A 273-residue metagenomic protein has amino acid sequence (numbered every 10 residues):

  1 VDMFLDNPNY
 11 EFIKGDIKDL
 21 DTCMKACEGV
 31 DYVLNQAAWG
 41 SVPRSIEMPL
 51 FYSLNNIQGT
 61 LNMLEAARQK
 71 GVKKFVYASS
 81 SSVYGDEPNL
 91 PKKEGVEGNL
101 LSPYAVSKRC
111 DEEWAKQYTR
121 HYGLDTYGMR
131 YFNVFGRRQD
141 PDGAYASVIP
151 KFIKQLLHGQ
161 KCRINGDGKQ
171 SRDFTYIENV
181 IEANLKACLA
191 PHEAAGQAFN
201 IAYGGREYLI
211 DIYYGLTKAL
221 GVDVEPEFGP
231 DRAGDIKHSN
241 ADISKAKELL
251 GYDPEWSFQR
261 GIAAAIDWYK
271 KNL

Functional and structural regions predicted by a protein language model:
V1-V134, C188, P254, A264: N-terminal Rossmann-like NAD(P)+-binding domain of SDR-like oxidoreductases, especially those catalyzing
G15-K18, L156-L273: C-terminal substrate-binding subdomain of Rossmann-fold SDR/epimerase-dehydratase oxidoreductases
R44-S45, D86-P88, R138, F174 (+1 more regions): Short glycine-/acidic-enriched loop or helix-start segments at secondary-structure transitions that form or flank
N56, G136, D173-Y176: Active-site helix-initiating loop/hinge in glycosyltransferases
N62, Q139-D140, Q170-R172: Heptad-repeat alpha-helical coiled-coil signaling segments
C110, W114, Y118, V148 (+3 more regions): Hydrophobic alpha-helix immediately C-terminal to the catalytic Tyr-X-X-X-Lys motif of short-chain
A115-Y118, M129, G136, F152 (+3 more regions): Generic structural signal for nonpolar/small residues that stabilize regular secondary structure
P141, S147-V148: Conserved catalytic loops of nucleotide-sugar-dependent glycosyltransferases that act on lipid-linked
